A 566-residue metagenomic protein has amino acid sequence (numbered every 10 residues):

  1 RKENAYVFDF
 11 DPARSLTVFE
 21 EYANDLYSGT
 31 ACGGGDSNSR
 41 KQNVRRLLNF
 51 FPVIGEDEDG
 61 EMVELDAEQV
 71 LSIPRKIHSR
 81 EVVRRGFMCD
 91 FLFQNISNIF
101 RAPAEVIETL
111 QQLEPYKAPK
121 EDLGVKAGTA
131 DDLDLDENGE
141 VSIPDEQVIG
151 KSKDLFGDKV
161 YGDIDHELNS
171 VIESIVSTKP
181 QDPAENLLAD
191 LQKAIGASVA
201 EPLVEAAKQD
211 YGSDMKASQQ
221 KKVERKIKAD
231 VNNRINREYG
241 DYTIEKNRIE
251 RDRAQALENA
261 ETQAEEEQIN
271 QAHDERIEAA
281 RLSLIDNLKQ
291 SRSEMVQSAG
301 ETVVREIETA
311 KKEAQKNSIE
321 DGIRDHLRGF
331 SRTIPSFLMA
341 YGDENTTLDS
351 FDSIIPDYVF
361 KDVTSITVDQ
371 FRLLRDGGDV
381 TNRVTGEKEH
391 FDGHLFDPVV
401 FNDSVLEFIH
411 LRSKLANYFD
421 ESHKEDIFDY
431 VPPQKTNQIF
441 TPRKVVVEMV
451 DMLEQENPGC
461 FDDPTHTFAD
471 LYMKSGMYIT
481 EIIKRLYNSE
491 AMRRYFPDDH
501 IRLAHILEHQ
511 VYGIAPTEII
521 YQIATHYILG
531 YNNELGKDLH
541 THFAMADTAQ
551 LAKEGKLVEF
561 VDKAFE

Functional and structural regions predicted by a protein language model:
R1-K2: Conserved RecA-like helicase motor core of SF1/SF2 enzymes
A5, M62, T436-N437: Generic secondary-structure boundary/loop-capping signal
V7-P12: SF2 helicase/translocase ATPase core recognition
A13-Q263, E267, Q271-A279, N287 (+8 more regions): Long, largely alpha-helical accessory region at the distal end of helicase-like NTP-driven motors
E294-I319: Non-catalytic protein-protein interaction scaffold segments in large eukaryotic complex-forming proteins
D321-E566: SAM-dependent methyltransferase catalytic region
